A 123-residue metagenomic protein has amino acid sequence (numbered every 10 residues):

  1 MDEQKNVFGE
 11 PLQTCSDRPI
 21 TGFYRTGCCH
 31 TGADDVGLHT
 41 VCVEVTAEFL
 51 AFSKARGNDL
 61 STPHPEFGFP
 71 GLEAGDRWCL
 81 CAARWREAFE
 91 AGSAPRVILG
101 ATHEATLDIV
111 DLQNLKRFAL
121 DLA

Functional and structural regions predicted by a protein language model:
M1-E48, A119-D121: Extended boundary segments
E44-D59: Short, basic/aromatic beta-hairpin or loop at an interaction surface
S61-G68: Short alpha-helix capping/helix-loop boundary micro-motifs
W85-D108: Short, compositionally biased
H103-A123: Glycine- and charge-enriched low-complexity intrinsically disordered segments
